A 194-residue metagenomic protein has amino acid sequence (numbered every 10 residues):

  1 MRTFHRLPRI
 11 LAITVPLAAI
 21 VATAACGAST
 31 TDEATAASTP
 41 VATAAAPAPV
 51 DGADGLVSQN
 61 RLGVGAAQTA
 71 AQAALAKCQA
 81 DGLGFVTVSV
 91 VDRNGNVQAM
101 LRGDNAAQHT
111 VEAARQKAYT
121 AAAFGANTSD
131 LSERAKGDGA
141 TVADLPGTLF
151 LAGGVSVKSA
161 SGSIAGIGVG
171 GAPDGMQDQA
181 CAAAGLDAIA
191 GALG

Functional and structural regions predicted by a protein language model:
M1-F4, C26-G27: N-terminal acidic, proline/glycine-rich, low-complexity intrinsically disordered segments
T3-T14: Bacterial N-terminal signal peptides that target proteins for export
P16-I20: Classic N-terminal secretory signal peptides
V21-A25: C-terminal motif of bacterial Sec signal peptides marking the signal peptidase cleavage site
G27-G194: Flexible, solvent-exposed loop/hinge segments and secondary-structure transition points
